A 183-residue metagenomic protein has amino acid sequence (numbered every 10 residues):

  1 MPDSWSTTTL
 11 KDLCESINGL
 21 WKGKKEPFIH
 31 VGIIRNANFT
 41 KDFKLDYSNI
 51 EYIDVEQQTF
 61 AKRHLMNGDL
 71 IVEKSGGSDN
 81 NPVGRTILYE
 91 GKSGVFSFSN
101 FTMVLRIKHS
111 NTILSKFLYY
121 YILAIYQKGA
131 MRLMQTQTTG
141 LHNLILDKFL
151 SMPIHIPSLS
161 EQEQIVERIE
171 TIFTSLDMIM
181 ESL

Functional and structural regions predicted by a protein language model:
M1-L20, S151, H155-E167, T171-L183: Non-catalytic DNA-recognition/assembly elements of restriction-modification systems
W5, H109, I113, Y126 (+1 more regions): A generic structural signal for alpha-helix starts
K11-G23, A37-L70, G77-N80: Sequence-specific dsDNA recognition surfaces
G23-H30, N49, L133-Q135, E181: Short coil/turn segments at secondary-structure boundaries
R35, F60-L123, I145-L146: A short beta-sheet element
V95-M103, M131, Q135-I156: A short glycine-rich beta-alpha junction/loop motif
Y120-Q127, T171-T174: Short, intrinsically disordered, mixed-charge
